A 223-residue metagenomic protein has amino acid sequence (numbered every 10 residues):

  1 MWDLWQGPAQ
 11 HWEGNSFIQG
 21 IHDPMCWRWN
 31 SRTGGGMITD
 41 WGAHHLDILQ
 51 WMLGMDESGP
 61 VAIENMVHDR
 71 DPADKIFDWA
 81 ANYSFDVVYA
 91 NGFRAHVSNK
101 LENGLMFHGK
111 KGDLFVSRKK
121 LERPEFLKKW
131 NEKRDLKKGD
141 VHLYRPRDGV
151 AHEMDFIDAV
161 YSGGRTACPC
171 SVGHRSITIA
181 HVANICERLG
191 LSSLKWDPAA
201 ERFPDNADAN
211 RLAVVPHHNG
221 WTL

Functional and structural regions predicted by a protein language model:
W2, Q6, L46-Q50, D86 (+3 more regions): Non-transmembrane alpha-helical segments in soluble domains of secreted/periplasmic/extracellular proteins
D3-A90: Rossmann-like dinucleotide-binding domain that binds NAD(P)(H)
E13-S16, M55-M66, R94-V97, F115-S117 (+2 more regions): Acidic/polar loop patches that form or flank catalytic/metal-binding clefts of enzymes that bind anionic ligands
M25-R28, N131-L136, Y161: Short acidic (Asp/Glu) and glycine-rich catalytic loops that position anionic groups and cofactors
S31-T39, D69-D74, K138-P146, A159-H174: Active-site rim elements
A43, W79, R147-M154, G164-A167: Conserved structured core elements
K75-V150: NAD(P)-dinucleotide binding in Rossmann-like oxidoreductases
F77-D78, D158-L223: C-terminal helix-rich "cap/oligomerization" subdomain common to oxidoreductases
